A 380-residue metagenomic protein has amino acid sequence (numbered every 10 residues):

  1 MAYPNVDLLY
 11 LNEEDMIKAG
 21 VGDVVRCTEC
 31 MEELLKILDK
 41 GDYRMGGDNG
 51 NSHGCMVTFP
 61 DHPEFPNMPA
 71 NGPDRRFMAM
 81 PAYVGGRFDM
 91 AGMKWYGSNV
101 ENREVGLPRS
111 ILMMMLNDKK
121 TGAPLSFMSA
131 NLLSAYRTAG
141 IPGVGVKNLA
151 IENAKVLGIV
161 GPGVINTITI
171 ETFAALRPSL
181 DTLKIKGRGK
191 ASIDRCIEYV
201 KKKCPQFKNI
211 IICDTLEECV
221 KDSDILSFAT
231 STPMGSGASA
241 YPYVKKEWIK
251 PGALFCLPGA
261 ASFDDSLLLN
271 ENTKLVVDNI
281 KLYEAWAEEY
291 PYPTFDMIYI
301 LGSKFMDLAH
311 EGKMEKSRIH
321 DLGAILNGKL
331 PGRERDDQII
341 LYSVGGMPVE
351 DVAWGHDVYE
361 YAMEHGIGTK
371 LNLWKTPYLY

Functional and structural regions predicted by a protein language model:
M1-R137, I141-G143, A150-N153, V349 (+3 more regions): N-terminal ligand-binding/catalytic initiation module
A2, E13-V21, A261-Y378: Adenosine-phosphate binding glycine-rich loop
L149-V156, S179-L180, K250-P251: Short helix-loop-beta connector
L157-G158, I340: Conserved beta-strand elements of the Class I
P162-G163: Glycine-rich Rossmann-fold phosphate-binding loop(s) that bind the pyrophosphate of adenine dinucleotide cofactors
N166-T167: N-terminal Rossmann-fold NAD(P) dinucleotide-binding loop
L176-K203: NAD(P)-binding Rossmann-fold cofactor-contacting core
Q206-K304: Rossmann-like adenosine-cofactor binding region
